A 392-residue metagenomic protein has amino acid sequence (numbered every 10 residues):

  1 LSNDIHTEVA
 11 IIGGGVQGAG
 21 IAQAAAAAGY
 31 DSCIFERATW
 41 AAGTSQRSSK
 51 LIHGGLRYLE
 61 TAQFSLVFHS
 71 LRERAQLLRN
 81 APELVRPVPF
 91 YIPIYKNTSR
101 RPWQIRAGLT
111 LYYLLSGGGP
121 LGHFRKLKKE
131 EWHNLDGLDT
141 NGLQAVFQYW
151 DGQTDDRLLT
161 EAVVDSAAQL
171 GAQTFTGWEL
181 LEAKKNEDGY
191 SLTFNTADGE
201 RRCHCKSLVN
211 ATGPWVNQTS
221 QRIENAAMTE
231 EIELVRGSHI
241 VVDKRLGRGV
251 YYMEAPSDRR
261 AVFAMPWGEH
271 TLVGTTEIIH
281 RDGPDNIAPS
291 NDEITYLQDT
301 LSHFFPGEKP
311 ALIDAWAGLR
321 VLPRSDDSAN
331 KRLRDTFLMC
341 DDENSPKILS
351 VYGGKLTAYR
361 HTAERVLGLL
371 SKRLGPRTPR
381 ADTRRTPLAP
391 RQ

Functional and structural regions predicted by a protein language model:
N3-Q17: Beta1/beta-strand and adjacent pyrophosphate-binding region of the FAD-binding site in flavoprotein oxidoreductases
I5-T7, D198-S207: Core beta-strand elements of the Rossmann-like FAD/NAD(P) dinucleotide-binding domain in flavoenzyme oxidoreductases
I12, C203-G213: Short hydrophobic core segments
A26-Q46: Glycine-rich FAD pyrophosphate-binding loop
K50-D136: Dinucleotide-binding Rossmann-like beta1-alpha1 core, especially the glycine-rich loop that anchors the ADP
W150, D156-L158, S166, E224 (+4 more regions): C-terminal catalytic lobe of FAD-dependent flavoproteins
T176-Y190: A conserved short coil-to-beta-strand element within the FAD-binding core of flavoproteins
N210-N225: Flavin (primarily FAD) binding-site architecture
